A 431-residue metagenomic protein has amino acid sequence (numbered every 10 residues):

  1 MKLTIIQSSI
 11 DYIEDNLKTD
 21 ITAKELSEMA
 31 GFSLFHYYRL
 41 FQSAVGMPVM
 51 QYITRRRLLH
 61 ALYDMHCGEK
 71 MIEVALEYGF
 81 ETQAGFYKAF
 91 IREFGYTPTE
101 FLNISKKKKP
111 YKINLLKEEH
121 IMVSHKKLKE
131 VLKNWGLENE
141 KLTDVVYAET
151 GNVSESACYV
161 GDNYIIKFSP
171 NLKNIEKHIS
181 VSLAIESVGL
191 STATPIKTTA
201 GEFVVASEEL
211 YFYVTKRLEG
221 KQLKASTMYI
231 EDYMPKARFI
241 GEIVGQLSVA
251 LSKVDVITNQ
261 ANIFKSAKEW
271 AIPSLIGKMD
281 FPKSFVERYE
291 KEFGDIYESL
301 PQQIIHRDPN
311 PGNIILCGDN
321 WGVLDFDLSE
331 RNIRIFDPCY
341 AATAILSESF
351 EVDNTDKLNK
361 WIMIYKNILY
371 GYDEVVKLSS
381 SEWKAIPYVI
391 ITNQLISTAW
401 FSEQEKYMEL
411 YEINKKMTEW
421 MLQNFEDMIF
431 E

Functional and structural regions predicted by a protein language model:
Q7-D20, K24, S43-G79, S105-I121: Terminal helix-turn-helix DNA-binding modules in bacterial transcription factors
I21-F41, C67-L102: Sequence-specific DNA-binding recognition helix
E118-A200, G318: Conserved NTP-binding catalytic cores of kinases and kinase-like/nucleotidyltransferase enzymes across multiple kinase
K129, N134, S252-I257, N262-R307 (+1 more regions): An alpha-helical support segment within catalytic cores of ATP-dependent transferases
N152-G161, P195, K291-F336: Active-site acidic catalytic loop and adjacent metal/ATP-binding pocket of ATP-dependent phosphoryl transfer enzymes
D162-V254: ATP-binding pocket architecture of kinase catalytic cores
F336-V376, I391-M408: Active-site activation/catalytic loop segments of kinase-like enzymes and analogous catalytic loops in related
I396-E431: ATP/Mg2+ or Mg2+-diphosphate-binding catalytic cores that bind nucleotide phosphates or diphosphates via glycine-rich
